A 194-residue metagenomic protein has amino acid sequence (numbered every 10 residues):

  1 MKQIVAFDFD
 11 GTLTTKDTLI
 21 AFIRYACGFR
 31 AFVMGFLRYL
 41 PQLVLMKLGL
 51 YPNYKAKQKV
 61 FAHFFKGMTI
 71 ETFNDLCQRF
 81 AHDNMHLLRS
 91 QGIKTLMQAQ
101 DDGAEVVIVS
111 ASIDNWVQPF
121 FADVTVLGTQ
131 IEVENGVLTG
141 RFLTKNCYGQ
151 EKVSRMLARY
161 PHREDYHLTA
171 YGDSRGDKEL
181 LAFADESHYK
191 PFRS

Functional and structural regions predicted by a protein language model:
M1-G49: Active-site neighborhood of HAD-like aspartate-dependent phosphohydrolases
K2, F9, H63, F142-N146 (+1 more regions): Short, flexible active-site loop motifs that bind/organize anionic cofactors or intermediates
R24-C27, Q78, L143: A broad detector of the eukaryotic-type serine/threonine protein kinase catalytic domain
C27-G28, F32, V44-M46, I70-E71 (+3 more regions): Short, flexible segments with low predicted structural confidence
V44-A56, V60: Cysteine/selenocysteine-centered motifs that mediate thiol-based redox chemistry or coordinate metal-sulfur cofactors
A56-Q91: Metal-dependent phosphoesterase signature
D75, H82-S194: C-terminal cap/substrate-recognition subdomain and adjoining C-terminal extension of metal-dependent phosphatase-like
